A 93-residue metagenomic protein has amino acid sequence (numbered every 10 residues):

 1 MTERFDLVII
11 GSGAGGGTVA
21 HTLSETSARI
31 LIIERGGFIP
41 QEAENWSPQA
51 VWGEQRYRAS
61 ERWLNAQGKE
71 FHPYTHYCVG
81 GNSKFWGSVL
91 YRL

Functional and structural regions predicted by a protein language model:
M1-L93: N-terminal glycine-rich phosphate/pyrophosphate-binding loop and immediately adjacent elements
